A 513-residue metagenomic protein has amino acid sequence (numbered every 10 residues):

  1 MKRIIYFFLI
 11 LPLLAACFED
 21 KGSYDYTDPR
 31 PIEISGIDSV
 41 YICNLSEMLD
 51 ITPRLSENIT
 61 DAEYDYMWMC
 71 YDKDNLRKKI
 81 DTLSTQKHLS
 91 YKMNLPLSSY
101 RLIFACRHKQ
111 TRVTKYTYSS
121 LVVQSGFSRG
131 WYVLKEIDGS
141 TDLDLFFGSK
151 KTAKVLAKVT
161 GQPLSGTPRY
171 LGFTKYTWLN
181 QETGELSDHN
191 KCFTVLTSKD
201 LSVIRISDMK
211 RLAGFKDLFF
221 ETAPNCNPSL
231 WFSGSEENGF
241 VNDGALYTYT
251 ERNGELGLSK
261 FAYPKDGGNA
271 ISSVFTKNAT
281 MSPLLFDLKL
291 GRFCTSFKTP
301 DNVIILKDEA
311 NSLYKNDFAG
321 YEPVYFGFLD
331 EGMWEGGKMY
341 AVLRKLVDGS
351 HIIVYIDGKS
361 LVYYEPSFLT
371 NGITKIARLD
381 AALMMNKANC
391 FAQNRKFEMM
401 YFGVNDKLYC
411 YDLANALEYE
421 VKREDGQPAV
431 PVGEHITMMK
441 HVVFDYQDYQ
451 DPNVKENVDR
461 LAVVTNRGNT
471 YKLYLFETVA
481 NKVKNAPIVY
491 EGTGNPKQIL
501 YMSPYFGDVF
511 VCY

Functional and structural regions predicted by a protein language model:
M1-C17: Sec-dependent bacterial lipoprotein signal peptides
C17-A157, P452-K455, N466-Y513: Acidic/polar, low-complexity intrinsically disordered N-terminal segments immediately downstream of a Sec signal
I137, S149, K199-D200, G244-A245 (+3 more regions): Residue-level signature of beta-propeller blades and closely related beta-rich strand-turn architectures in secreted
K154, V159, P163, L171 (+9 more regions): Preference for solvent-exposed, low-hydrophobicity sequence contexts
L164-Y170, A382-K387, V430-D448, E491-Y513: Repeat-based blade/solenoid architectures
L417-E491: C-terminal structured domain segments
